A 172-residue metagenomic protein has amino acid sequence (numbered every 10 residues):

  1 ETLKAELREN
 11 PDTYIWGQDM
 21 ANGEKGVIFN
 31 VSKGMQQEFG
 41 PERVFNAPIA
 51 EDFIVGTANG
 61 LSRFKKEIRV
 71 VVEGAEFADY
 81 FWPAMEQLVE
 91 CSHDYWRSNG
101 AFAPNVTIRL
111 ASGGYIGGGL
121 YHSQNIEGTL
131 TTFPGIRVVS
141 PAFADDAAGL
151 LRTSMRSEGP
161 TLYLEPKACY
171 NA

Functional and structural regions predicted by a protein language model:
E1-N171: Thiamine diphosphate
